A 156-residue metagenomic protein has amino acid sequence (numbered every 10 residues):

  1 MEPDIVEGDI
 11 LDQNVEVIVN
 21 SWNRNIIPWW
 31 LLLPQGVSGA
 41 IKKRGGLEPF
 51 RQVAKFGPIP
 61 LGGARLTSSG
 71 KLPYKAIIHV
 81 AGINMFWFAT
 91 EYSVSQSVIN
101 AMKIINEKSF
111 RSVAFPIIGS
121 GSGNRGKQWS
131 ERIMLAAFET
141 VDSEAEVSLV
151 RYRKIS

Functional and structural regions predicted by a protein language model:
M1-V6, I59-G62: Short gly/ser/thr-rich secondary-structure transition/capping motifs
D9-D12, S69-L72, E139-D142: Solvent-exposed alpha-helices and their adjacent loops that cap or buttress functional pockets in soluble metabolic
I10-G57: Short, conserved "active-site rim" segments that organize catalytic pockets and cofactor/ligand binding
E16, K75, R111: Conserved acidic residues
V19, I78, F115: Conserved, mostly hydrophobic/aromatic
P49-Y74: N-terminal short beta-loop-beta anion/metal-coordinating cradle
L72-M85: Short, basic/glycine-rich phosphate-binding loops at helix/coil junctions that contact nucleotide phosphates
I83-S156: Phosphate/ribose-phosphate-bearing ligand recognition and processing surfaces, centered on ADP-ribose/NAD(+/P+) systems
